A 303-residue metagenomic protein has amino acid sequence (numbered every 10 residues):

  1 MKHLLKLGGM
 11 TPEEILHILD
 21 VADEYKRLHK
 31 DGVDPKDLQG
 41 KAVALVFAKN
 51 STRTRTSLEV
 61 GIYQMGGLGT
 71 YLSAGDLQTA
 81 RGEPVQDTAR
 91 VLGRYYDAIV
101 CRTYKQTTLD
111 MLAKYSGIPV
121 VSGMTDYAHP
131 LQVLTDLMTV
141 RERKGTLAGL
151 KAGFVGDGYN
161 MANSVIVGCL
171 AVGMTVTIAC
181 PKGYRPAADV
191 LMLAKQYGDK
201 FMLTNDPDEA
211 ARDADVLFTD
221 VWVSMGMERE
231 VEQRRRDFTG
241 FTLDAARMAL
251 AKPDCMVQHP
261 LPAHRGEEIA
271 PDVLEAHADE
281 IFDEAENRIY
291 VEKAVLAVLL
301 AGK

Functional and structural regions predicted by a protein language model:
M1-T56, V60: Positively charged, low-complexity intrinsically disordered leader regions
A42-V43, F47-Y95: Active-site cofactor/substrate anionic-group-binding motifs, chiefly glycine- and Lys/Arg-rich phosphate-binding loops
A48-V60, E142-T219: Glycine-rich phosphate/diphosphate-binding loop of Rossmann-like nucleotide-binding domains
D97-G168, H259: Anion-binding alpha/beta catalytic cores of soluble intermediary-metabolism enzymes, centered on
L109-T125, R229-A251, A276-A278: A short, gly/pro- and small-residue-rich
K195-P271: Rossmann-like adenosine-cofactor binding region
D254-C255, P260-K303: Adenosine-phosphate binding glycine-rich loop
